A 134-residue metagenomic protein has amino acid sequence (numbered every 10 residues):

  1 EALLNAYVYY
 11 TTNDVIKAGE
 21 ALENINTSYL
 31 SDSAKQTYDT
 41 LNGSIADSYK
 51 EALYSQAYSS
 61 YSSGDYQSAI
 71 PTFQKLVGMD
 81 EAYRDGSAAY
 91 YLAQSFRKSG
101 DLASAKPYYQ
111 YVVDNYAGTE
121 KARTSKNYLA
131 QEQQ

Functional and structural regions predicted by a protein language model:
L4, L41, S48-E51, S55 (+2 more regions): "A position-specific structural signal for the A-helix of alpha-solenoid helical repeats
T12, N24-S44, K75-D85, V113-K126: Short solvent-exposed coil/turn linkers within tandem alpha-helical repeat scaffolds
L76-N115: Ankyrin-repeat and related helical/solenoid repeat scaffolds used for protein-protein interactions
